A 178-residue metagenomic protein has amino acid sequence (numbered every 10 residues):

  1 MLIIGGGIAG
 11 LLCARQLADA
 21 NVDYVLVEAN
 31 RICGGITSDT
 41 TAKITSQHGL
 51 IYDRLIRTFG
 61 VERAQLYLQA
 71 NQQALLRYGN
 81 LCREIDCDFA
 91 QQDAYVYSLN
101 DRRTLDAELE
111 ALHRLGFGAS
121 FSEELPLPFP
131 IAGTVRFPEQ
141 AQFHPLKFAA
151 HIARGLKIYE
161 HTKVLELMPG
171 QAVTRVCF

Functional and structural regions predicted by a protein language model:
M1-L26: N-terminal Rossmann-like FAD-binding beta1-loop-alpha1 element of flavoenzymes
I4, E28-A29, T40, E160: A secondary-structure boundary/capping signal
D19-D39: Glycine-rich FAD pyrophosphate-binding loop
L26-V27, S120-S122, I158-E160: General beta-strand structural signal in soluble alpha/beta enzymes
S38-L50: Short, flexible, mixed-charge acidic loops at enzyme active sites
Q47-E123: Dinucleotide-binding Rossmann-like beta1-alpha1 core, especially the glycine-rich loop that anchors the ADP
D86-V96, F121-H151: Helix-loop-beta segment of a Rossmann-like dinucleotide-binding subdomain
L109-H113, T134-F178: Helical element adjacent to the flavin cofactor pocket in flavoenzyme catalytic cores
